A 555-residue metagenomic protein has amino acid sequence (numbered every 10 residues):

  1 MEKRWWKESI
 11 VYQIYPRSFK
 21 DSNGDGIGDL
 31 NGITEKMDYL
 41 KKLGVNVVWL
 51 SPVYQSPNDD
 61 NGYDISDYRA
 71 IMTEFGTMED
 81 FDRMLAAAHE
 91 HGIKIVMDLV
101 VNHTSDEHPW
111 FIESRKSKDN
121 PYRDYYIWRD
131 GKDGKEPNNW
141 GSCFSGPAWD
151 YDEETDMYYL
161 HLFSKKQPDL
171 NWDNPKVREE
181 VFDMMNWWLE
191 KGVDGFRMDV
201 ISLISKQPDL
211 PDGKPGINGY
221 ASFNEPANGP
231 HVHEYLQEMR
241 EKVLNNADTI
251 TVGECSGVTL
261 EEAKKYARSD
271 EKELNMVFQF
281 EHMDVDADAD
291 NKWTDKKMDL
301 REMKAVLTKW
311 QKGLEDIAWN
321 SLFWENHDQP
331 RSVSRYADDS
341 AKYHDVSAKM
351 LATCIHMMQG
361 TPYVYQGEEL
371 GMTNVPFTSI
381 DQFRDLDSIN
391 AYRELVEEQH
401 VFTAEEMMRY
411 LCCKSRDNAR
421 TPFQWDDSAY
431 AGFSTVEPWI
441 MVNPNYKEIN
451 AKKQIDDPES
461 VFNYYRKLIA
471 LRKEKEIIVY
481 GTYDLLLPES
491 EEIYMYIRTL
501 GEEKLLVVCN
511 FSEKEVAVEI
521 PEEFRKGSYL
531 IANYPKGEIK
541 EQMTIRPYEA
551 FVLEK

Functional and structural regions predicted by a protein language model:
M1-S528, A532-K555: Active-site and adjacent substrate-binding regions of carbohydrate-active enzymes
